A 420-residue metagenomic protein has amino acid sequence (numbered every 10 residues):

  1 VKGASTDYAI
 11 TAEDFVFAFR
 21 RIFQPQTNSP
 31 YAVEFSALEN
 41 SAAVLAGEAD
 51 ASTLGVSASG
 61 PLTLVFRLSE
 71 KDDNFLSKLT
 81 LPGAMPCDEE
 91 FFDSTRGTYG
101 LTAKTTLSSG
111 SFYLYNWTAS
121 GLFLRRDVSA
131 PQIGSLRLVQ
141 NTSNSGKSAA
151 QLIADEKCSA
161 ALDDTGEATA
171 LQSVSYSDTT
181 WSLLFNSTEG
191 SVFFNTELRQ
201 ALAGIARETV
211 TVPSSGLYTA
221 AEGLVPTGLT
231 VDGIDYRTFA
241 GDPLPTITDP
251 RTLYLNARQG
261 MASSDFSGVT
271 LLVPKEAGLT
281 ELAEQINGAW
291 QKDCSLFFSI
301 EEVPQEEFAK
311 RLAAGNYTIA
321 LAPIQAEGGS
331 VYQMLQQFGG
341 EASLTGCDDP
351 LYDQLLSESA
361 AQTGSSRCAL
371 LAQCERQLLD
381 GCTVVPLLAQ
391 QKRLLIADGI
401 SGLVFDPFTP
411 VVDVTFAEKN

Functional and structural regions predicted by a protein language model:
A9-E90: Surface-exposed binding/hinge segments that line and control ligand-binding clefts or catalytic entry sites
E13-F15, D155, T179-V231, S267-A277 (+1 more regions): Alpha-helical secondary-structure segments
A51-T53, P61-L62, R67-Q140, K147: Gly/Pro-rich hinge or "lid" segments in bacterial periplasmic/extracellular proteins
D73-L79, N256-K275, P323, G364-D398: Bilobed periplasmic-binding protein-like "clamshell/Venus-flytrap" ligand-binding domains
P82-G110, L114-N116, T169-S175, L184-N195 (+4 more regions): Short, solvent-exposed loop/beta-turn-alpha elements that line the ligand-binding surface or hinge of extracytoplasmic
Y115-R125, R137-E189, P213: Extracellular/periplasmic solute-recognition and catalytic clefts
A119, L255-I324: Ligand/substrate-recognition segments at binding pockets and active sites
G216-G260, A277-T280: Structural transition elements
